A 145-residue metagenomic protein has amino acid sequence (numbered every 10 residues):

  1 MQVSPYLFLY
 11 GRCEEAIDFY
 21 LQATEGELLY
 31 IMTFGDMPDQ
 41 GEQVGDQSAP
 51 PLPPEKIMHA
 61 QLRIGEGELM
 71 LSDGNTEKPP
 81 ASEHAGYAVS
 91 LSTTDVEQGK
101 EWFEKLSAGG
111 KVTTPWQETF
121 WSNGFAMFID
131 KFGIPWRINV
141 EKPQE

Functional and structural regions predicted by a protein language model:
V3, L29-Y30, R63, L71-A81 (+1 more regions): Vicinal oxygen chelate
L7-E66: Core segments of cupin and vicinal oxygen chelate
I57, H84-G86: Short, solvent-exposed loop/turn segments at the edges of secondary structure
